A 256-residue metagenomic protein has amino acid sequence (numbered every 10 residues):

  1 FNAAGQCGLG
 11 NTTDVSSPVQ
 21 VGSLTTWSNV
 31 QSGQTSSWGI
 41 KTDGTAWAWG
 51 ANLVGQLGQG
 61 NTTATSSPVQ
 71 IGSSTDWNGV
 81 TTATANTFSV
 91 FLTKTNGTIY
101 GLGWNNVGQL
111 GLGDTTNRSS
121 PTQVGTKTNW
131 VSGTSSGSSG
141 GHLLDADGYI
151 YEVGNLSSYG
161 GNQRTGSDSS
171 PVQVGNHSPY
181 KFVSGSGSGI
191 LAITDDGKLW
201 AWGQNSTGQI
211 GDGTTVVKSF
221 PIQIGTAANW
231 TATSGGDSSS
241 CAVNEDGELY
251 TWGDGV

Functional and structural regions predicted by a protein language model:
F1-A3, G33-Q34, T42, A51-L53 (+10 more regions): Short loop/turn segments that connect beta-strands within the blades of beta-propeller domains, predominantly WD40
F1-S16, W49-S66, L102-S119, V153-V172 (+2 more regions): Short glycine/serine- and acidic-residue-enriched loop/turn motifs that recur at repeat junctions
S16-S17, S23, S36, S66-S67 (+12 more regions): Ser/Thr/Pro-rich low-complexity tandem-repeat tracts
L24-W27, T63, S74-W77, T116 (+3 more regions): Short coil/turn segments at the loop-to-beta-strand junctions that recur within blades of beta-propeller repeat folds
T26, T42-T45, T95-T98, A146-Y149 (+4 more regions): Tandem repeat domain/solenoid detector
W27, W47-W49, W77, Y100-L102 (+5 more regions): Signature tryptophan residues that serve as conserved aromatic anchors
Q31, G39, T81-T84, L92 (+7 more regions): Conserved beta-strand position repeated across blades of beta-propeller domains
S36-G39, A48, F88-L92, G101 (+6 more regions): Conserved core positions of repeat-based scaffolds
